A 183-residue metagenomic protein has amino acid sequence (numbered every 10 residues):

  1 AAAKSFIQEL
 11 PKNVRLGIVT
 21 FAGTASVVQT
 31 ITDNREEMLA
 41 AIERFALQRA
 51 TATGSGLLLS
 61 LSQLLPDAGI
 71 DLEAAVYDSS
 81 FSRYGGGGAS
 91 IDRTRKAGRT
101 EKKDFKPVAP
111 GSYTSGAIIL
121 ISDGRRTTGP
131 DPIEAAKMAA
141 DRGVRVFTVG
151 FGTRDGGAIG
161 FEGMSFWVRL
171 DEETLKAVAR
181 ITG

Functional and structural regions predicted by a protein language model:
A1-V108, P130: Membrane-embedded segments
E43-L47, D123, G183: A broad detector of the eukaryotic-type serine/threonine protein kinase catalytic domain
T51, S55, I70-A117, I121-A177 (+1 more regions): VWA/integrin I-like adhesion module and closely mimicked acidic/polar interface patches used
